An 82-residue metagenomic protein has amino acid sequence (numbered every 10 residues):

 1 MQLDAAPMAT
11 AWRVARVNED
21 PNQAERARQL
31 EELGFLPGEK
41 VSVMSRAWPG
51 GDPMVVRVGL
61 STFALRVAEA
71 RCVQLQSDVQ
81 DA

Functional and structural regions predicted by a protein language model:
M1, W12-A15, V41: Small-residue-enriched segments and motifs
P7-P21: Short, basic/aromatic beta-hairpin or loop at an interaction surface
T10-A11, W48, D52-A82: C-terminal structural segments of small proteins and small subunits
Q23-Q29: Short alpha-helix capping/helix-loop boundary micro-motifs
R28, V41-S42, G51: Short beta-strand-initiation
